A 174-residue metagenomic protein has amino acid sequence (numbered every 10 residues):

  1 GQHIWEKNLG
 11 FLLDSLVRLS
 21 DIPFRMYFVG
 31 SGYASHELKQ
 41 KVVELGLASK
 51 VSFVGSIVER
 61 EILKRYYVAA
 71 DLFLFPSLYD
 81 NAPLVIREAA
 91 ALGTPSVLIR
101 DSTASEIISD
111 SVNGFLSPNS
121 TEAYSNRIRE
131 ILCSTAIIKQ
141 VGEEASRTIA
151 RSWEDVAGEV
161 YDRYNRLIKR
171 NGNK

Functional and structural regions predicted by a protein language model:
Q2-R18, M26, Y33-K39: A conserved mid-protein helix/loop that constitutes part of the nucleotide-sugar donor-binding site
K39-I57: Nucleotide-activated donor-binding/catalytic signature segment of Leloir-type glycosyltransferases, i.e., the conserved
S56, K64-A70: Short alpha-helical donor nucleotide-sugar binding micro-motif in glycosyltransferases
K64, A82, I86-A91, S105-E106: Short alpha-helical segment that forms part of, or immediately flanks, the ligand-binding pocket in carbohydrate-active
L78: Aromatic "clamp/platform" in nucleotide-sugar-dependent glycosyltransferases that forms part of the donor/acceptor
P95-I99: Short hydrophobic beta-strand element within catalytic cores of glycosyltransferases and related nucleotide-activated
D110-S111, F115-T121, E130-T135: Conserved acidic donor-binding segment of nucleotide-sugar-dependent glycosyltransferases
A136-R166: A charged, aromatic-enriched C-terminal amphipathic alpha-helix characteristic of glycosyltransferases across folds
